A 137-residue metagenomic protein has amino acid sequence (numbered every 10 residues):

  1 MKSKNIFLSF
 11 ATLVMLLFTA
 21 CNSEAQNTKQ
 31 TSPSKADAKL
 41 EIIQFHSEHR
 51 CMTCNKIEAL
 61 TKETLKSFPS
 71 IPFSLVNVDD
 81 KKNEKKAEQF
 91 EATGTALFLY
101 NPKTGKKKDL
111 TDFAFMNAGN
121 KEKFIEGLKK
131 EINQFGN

Functional and structural regions predicted by a protein language model:
M1-A11: Bacterial N-terminal signal peptides that target proteins for export
L17-A20: C-terminal motif of bacterial Sec signal peptides marking the signal peptidase cleavage site
N22-E24: Bacterial signal peptide processing site
S34-L65: Local sequence-structure signature of Cys/Sec-based thiol-disulfide redox active-site neighborhoods
S70-N83: Thiol-based oxidoreductase modules, predominantly thioredoxin-like and allied folds used for disulfide exchange
E88-Y100: Structural micro-motif
L99-N137: Non-catalytic, surface beta->alpha helical segment in thiol-disulfide oxidoreductase systems
